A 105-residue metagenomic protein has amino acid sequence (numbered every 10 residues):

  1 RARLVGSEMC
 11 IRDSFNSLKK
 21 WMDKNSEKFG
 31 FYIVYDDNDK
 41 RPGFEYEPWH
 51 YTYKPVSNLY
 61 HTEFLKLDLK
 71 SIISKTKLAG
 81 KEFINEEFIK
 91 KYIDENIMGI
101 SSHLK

Functional and structural regions predicted by a protein language model:
R1-G6, C10-I11: Single conserved hydrophobic/aromatic residue that forms the stacking wall/gate of nucleotide- or nucleobase-binding
F31-R41: Surface-exposed patches in mature extracellular/periplasmic domains of secreted proteins
D39-Y53: Interfacial helix-loop-helix junctions of multi-pass membrane proteins
W49-K105: Low-complexity, Gly/Ser/Thr/Pro-rich intrinsically disordered linker/tail segments
